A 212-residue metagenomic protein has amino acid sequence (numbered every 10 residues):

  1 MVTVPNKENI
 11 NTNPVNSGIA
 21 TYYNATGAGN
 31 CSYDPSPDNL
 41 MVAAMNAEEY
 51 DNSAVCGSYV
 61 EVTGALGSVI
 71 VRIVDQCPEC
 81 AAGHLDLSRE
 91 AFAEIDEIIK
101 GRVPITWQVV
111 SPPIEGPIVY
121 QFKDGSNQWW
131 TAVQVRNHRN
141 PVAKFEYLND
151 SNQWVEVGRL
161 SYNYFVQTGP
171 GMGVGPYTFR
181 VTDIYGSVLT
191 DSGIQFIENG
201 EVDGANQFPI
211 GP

Functional and structural regions predicted by a protein language model:
M1-S58, G67-V69, V74-G83, E90-P212: Mature exported/compartmentalized surface modules and terminal targeting/interaction regions
